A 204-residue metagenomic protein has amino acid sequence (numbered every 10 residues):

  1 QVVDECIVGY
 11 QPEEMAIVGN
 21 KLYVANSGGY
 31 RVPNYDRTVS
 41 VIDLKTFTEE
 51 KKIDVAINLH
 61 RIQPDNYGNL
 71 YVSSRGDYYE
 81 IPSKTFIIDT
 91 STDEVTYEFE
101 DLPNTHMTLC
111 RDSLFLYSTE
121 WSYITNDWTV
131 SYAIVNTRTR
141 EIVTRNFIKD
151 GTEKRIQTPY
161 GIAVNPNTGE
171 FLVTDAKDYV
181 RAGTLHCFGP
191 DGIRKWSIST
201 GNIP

Functional and structural regions predicted by a protein language model:
Q1-P204: Predominantly soluble domains enriched in secretory-pathway, periplasmic, or organellar proteins
